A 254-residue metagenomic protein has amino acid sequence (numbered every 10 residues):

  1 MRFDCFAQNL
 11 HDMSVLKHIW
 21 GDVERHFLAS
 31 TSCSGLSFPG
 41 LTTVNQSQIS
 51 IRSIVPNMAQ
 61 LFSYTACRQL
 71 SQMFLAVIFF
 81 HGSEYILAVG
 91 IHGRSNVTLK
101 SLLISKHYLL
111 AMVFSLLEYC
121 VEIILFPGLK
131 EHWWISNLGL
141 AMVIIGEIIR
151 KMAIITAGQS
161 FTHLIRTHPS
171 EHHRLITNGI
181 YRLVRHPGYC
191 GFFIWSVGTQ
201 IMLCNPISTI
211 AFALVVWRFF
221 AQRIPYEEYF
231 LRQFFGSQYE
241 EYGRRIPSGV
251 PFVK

Functional and structural regions predicted by a protein language model:
R2-T177, I194-K254: Membrane-anchoring alpha-helices and their flanking helix-loop junctions
T177-N178, R182-C190: Histidine-centered phosphotransfer motif of kinases
